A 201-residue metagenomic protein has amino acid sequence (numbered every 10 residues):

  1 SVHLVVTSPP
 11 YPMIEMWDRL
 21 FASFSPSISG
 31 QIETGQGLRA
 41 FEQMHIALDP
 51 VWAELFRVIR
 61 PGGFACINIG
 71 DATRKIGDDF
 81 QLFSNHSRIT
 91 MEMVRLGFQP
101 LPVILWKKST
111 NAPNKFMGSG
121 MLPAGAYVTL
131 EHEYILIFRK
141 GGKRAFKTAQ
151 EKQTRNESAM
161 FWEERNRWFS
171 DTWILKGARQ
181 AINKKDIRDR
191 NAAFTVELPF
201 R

Functional and structural regions predicted by a protein language model:
S1-R201: Core catalytic lobe of class I
